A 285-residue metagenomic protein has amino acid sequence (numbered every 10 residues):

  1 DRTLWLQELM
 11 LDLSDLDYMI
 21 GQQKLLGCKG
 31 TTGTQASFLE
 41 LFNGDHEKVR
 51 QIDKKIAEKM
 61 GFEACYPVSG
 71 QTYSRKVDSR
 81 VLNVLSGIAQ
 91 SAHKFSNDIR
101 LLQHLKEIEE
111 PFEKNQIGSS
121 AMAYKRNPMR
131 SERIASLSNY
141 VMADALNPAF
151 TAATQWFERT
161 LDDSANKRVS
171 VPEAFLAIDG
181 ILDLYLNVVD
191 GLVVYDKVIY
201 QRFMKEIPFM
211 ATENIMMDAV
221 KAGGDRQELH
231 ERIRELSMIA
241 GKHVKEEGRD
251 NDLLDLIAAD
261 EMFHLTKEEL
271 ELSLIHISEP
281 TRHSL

Functional and structural regions predicted by a protein language model:
D1, V77-R80, V84-G87, M122-R133 (+5 more regions): Secondary-structure capping and boundary motifs in well-ordered enzyme cores
D1-T154: Internal glycine-rich alpha/beta core junctions
K55, E107, V188, R202-P208 (+3 more regions): A short, ordered amphipathic alpha-helix with a cationic face
E113, A211-T212, T266: N-terminal alpha-helical segment
Y140-G224, R232: Long, amphipathic alpha-helical stalk/connector segments used for oligomerization, subunit docking, or mechanical
E213-F263: C-terminal hydrophobic structural anchor segments that stabilize assembly/packing rather than catalytic chemistry
L229, L272-S273: Acidic, proline/serine/threonine- and glycine-rich low-complexity intrinsically disordered segments
H276-L285: Single conserved hydrophobic/aromatic residue that forms the stacking wall/gate of nucleotide- or nucleobase-binding
